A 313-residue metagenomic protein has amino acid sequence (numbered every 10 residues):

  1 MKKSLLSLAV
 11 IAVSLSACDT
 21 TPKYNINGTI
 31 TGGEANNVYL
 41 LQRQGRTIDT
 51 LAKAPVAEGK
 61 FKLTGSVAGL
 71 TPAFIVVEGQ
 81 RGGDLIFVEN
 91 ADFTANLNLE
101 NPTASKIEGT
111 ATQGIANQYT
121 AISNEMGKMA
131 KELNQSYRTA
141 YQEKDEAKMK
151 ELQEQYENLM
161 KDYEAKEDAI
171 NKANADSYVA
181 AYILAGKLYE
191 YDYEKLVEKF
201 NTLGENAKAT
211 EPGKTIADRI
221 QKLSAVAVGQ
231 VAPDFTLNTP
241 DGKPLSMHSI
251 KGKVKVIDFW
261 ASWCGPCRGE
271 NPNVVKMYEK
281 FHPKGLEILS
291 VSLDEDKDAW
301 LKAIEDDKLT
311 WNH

Functional and structural regions predicted by a protein language model:
M1-T29: Bacterial Sec-dependent N-terminal signal peptides
C18-A165: A non-transmembrane, solvent-exposed segment enriched in polar/low-complexity residues
E157-D176, E194-E198: Amphipathic alpha-helical coiled-coil segments
A173, S177, E190, N206-K214: Short solvent-exposed coil/turn linkers within tandem alpha-helical repeat scaffolds
K195-G204, V231-T239: Alpha-helical repeat scaffolds
K214-H248: N-terminal "domain-start" segment that seeds a small globular fold
K251-K255, F259-E279: Conserved redox-active cysteine motifs that mediate thiol-disulfide chemistry, especially di-cysteine Cys-X(1-2)-Cys
G269-N312: Structural microenvironment flanking redox-active thiols in thiol-disulfide oxidoreductases
